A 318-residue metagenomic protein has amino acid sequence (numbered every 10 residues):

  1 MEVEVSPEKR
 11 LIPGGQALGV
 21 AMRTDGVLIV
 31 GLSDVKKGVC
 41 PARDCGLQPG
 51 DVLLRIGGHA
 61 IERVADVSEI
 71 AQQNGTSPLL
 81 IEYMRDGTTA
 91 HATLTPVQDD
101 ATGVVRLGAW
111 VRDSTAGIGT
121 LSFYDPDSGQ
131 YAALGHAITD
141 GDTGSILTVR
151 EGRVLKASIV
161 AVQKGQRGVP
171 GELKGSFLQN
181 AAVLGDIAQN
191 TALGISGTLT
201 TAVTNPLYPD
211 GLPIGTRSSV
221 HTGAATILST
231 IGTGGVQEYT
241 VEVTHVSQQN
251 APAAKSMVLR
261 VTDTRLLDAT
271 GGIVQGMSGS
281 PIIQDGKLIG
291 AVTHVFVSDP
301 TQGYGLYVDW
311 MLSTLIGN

Functional and structural regions predicted by a protein language model:
M1-V20, T24-L28, P78: N-terminal targeting leaders that route proteins to membranes or the secretory/organellar pathways
E2-E8, S68-A109: PDZ-domain C-terminal substructure recognizer with occasional recognition of PDZ-binding tails
G15-Q16, V64-A71, A92-L94, R106-G108 (+4 more regions): Short beta-alpha junctions and helix-cap segments that line functional grooves
G19, R23-Q48: PDZ/PDZ-like groove recognition
V39-V52, G75, G272-G276: A short glycine-leucine-enriched loop at secondary-structure breakpoints that most characteristically corresponds
R43-A65, I282-D285, I289-T293: Conserved PDZ fold ligand-binding element
R55-T88, D299-T301, L306-W310: PDZ domains, with a preference for the canonical peptide-binding region formed by the helix
Q98-G271, Q275, Q284-D285, T293 (+1 more regions): Serine endopeptidase catalytic core focused on the charge-relay Asp
